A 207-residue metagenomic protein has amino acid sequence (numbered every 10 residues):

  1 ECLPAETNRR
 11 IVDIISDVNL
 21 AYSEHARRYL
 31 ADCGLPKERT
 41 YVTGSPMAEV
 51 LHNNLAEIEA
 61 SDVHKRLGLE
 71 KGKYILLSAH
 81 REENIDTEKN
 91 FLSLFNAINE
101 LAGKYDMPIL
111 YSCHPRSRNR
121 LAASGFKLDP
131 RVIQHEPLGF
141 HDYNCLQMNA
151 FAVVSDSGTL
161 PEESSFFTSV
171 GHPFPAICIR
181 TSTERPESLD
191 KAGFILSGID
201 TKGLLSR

Functional and structural regions predicted by a protein language model:
E1-M107, S112, S117-R207: Nucleotide-activated sugar donor-binding and catalytic core shared by glycosyltransferases and related lipid-linked
